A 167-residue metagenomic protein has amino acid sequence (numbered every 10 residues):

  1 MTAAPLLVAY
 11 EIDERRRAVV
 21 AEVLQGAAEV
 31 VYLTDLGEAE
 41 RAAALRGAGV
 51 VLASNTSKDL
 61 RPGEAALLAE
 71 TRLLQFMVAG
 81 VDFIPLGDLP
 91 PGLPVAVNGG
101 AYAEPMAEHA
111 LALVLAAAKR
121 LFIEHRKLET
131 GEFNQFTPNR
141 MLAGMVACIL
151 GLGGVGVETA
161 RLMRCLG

Functional and structural regions predicted by a protein language model:
M1-V51, S57: N-terminal glycine-/charge-rich "phosphate-binding" loop or analogous flexible N-terminal tail
A3, G92, A143-A147: Phosphate-coordination loops involved in phosphoryl transfer and adenosine-cofactor binding
A9-I12, A53-N55, M77, L150 (+1 more regions): Replace "coordinates the UDP/GDP/TDP-sugar" with "coordinates nucleotide-activated sugar donors
E14, E104, V157: Loop/helix-junction capping segments adjacent to catalytic residues or to phosphate/diphosphate-binding pockets
A18-V23, A42-L45, E64-A66, F83-P91 (+1 more regions): Short loop/helix-cap segments at secondary-structure boundaries that form the rim of catalytic
G49-K127, F136: Phosphate/diphosphate ligand-binding glycine-rich loop within oxidoreductases
T130-G131: Cytosolic-biased juxtamembrane loops and peripheral soluble domains of multi-pass membrane proteins
F136-G167: Rossmann-like dinucleotide/phosphate-binding beta-alpha-beta segment
